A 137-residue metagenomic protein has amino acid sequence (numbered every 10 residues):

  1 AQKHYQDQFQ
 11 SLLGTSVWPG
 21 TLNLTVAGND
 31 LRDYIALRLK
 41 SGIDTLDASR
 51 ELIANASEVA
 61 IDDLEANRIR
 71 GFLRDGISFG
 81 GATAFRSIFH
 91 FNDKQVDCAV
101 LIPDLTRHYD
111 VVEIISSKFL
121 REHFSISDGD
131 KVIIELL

Functional and structural regions predicted by a protein language model:
A1-E113, D128-E135: Long, compositionally biased stretches
S116-H123: Short alpha-helix capping/helix-loop boundary micro-motifs
